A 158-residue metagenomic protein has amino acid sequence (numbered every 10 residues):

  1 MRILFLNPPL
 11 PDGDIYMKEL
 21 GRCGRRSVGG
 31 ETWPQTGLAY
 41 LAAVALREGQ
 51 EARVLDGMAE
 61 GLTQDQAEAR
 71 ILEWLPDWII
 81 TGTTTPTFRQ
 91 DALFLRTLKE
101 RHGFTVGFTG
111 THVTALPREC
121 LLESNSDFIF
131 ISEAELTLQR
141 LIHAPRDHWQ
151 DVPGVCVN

Functional and structural regions predicted by a protein language model:
M1-L4, W78: Hydrophobic beta-strand segments of well-ordered beta-sheets in folded domains
I3-G30: Short glycine-rich His-centered loop
W33: Radical SAM [4Fe-4S] cluster-binding motif and immediate context
G37, L41-N158: Glycine-rich beta-alpha loop elements in corrinoid/cobalamin-binding modules across cobalamin-dependent enzymes
